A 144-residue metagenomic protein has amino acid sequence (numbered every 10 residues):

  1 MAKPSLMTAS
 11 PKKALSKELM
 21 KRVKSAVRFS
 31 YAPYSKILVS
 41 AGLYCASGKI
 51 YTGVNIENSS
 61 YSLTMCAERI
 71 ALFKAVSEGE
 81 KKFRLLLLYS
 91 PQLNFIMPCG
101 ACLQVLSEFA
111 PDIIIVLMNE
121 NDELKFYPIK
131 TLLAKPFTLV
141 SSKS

Functional and structural regions predicted by a protein language model:
A2-A32, E80-S144: C-terminal binding/interaction regions
V23, A41-G42, A71, A75: Small-residue (primarily alanine) positions within well-ordered alpha-helices, especially packing/interaction faces
K36-C45: Short beta-strand scaffold segments in enzyme catalytic cores
Y44-A46, N55-I56: Histidine- and/or cysteine-centered catalytic micro-motif in compact active-site loops
K49-I50, L124: Hydrophobic "anchor" residues
T52-I56, K130: Short beta->alpha transition motifs characteristic of CBS
N55-I70: Compact, glycine-rich, soluble single-domain proteins
C66-L87: Short, solvent-exposed cationic patches
